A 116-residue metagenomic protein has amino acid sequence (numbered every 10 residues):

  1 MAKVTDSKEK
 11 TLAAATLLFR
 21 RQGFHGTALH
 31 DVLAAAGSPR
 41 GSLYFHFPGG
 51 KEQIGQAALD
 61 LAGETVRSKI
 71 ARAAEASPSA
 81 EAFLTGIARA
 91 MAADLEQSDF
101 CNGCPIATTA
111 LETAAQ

Functional and structural regions predicted by a protein language model:
M1-D6, S77: N-terminal intrinsically disordered/low-complexity leader segments
S7, D31, S98-N102: A generic short alpha-helical patch detector that favors 3-5-residue windows in or near N-terminal regions
K10, A14-A57: Helix-turn-helix
D60-T65: Short, basic, alpha-helical segments at the C-terminal edge of helix-turn-helix-like DNA-binding modules
I70-N102: Hydrophobic alpha-helical connector segments
T113-Q116: Short, intrinsically disordered, charge-balanced linker/junction segments flanking boundaries in proteins
